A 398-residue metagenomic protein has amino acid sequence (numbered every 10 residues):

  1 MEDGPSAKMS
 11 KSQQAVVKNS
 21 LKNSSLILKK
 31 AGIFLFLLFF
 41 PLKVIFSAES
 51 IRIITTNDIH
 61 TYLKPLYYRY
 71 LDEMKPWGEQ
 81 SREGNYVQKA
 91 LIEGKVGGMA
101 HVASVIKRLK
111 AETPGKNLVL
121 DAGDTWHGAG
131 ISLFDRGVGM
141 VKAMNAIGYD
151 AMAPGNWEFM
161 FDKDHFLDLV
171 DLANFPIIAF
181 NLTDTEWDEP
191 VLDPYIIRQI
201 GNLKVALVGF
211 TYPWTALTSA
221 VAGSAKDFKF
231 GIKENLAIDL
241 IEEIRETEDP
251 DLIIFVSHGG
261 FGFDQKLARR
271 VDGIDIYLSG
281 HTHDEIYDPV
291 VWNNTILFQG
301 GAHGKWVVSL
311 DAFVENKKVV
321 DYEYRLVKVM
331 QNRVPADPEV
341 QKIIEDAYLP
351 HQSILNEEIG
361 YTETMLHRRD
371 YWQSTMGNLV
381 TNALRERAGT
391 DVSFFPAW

Functional and structural regions predicted by a protein language model:
M1-L28: N-terminal secretory signal peptides that target proteins for export/translocation
E2-D3, L38, N332-P335, A347 (+1 more regions): Compositionally biased, intrinsically disordered/low-complexity regions enriched for serine, proline and threonine
P5-A7, N19, L35, S81 (+1 more regions): Polar low-complexity intrinsically disordered regions enriched in Ser/Thr and small residues
K8, S12, N19-S20, I33 (+3 more regions): Residue-level detector of transmembrane insertion/anchoring sites
L26, K43-E49, H351: Extreme N-terminus of proteins, especially the signal/transit-peptide cleavage junction and the first residues
I33-K43: Bacterial N-terminal signal peptides
F46-Q341, Y371-A383, S393: Acidic, metal/ion-coordinating pockets
P338-W398: Hard-cation-handling environments
